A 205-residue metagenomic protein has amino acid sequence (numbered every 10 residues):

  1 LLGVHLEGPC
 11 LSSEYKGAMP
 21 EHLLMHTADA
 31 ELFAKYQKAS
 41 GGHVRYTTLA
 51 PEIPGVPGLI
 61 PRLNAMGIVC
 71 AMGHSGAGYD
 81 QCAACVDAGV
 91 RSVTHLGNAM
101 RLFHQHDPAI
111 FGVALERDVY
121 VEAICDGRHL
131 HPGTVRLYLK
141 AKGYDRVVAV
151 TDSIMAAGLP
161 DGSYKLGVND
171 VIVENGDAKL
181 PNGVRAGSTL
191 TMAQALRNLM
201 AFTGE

Functional and structural regions predicted by a protein language model:
L1-H43: Divalent-metal coordination cores built from histidine and acidic residues
L11, P20, G76, M155 (+2 more regions): Short, flexible micro-motifs
M25, T94-A99, N169-E174: A polyampholytic, Gly/Pro-enriched intrinsically disordered region
M25-A28, D126-L130, V184-T191: Catalytic cores of large soluble enzymes that bind and process phosphate-bearing ligands
E31-L159: Active-site core of metal-dependent hydrolases
A109-A123, K140-T151, A156-E205: His/Asp/Glu-enriched, well-ordered alpha-helical/loop segment that forms or immediately abuts the divalent-metal
